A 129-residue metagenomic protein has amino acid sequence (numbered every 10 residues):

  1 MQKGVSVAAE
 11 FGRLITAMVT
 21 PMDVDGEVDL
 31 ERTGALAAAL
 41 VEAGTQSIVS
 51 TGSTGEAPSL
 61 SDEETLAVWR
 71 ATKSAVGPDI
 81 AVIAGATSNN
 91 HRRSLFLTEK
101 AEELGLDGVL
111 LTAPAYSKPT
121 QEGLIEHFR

Functional and structural regions predicted by a protein language model:
Q2-T16, T20-R129: Active-site beta->alpha loop and helix N-cap motifs at the rims of alpha/beta catalytic domains
